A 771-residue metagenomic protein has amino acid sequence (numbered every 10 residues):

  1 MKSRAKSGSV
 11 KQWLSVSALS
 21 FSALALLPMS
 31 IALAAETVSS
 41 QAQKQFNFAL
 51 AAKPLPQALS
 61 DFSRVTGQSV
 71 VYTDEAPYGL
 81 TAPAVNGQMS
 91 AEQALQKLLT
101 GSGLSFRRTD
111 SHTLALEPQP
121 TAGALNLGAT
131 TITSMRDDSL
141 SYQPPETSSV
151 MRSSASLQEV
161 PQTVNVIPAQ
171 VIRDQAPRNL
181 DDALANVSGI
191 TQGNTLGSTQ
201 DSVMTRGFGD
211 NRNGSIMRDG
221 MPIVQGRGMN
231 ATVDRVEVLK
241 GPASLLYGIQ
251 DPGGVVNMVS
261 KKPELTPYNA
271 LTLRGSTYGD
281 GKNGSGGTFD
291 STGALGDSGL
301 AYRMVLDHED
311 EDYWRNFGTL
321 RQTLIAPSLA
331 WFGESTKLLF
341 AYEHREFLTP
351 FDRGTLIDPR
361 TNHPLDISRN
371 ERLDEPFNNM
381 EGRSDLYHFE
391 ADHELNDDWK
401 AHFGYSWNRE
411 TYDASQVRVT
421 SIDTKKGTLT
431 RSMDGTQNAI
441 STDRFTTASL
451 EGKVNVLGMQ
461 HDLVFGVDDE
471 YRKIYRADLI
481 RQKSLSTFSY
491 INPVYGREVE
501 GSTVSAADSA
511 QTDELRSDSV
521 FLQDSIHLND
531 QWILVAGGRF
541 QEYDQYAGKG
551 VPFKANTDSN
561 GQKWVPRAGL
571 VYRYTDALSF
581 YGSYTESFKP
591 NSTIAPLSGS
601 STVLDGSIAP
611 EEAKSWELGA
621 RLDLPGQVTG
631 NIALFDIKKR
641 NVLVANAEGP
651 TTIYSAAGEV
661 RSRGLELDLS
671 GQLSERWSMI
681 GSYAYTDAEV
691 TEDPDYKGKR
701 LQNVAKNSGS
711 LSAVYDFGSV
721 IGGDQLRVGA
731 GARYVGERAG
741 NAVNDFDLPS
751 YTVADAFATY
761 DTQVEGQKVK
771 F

Functional and structural regions predicted by a protein language model:
M29-A124: N-terminal export/assembly leaders
R64, S69, N86, G128-T266 (+1 more regions): Acidic, small-polar-rich N-terminal luminal/periplasmic segments of exported/outer-membrane proteins
T232-D234, L245-P327, W331-K337, D385 (+2 more regions): Outer-membrane beta-barrel translocator/receptor signature
E309-Y313, A326-E394, W407-S441, S484-D513 (+2 more regions): Acidic/polar loop-and-plug regions of large Gram-negative outer-membrane beta-barrel proteins
A326, A330-F332, S441, Q460-R472 (+2 more regions): Structural signature of Gram-negative outer-membrane beta-barrels, strongest in the C-terminal barrel of TonB-dependent
Y387-E410, M433-G548: Face-selective signature of the C-terminal outer-membrane beta-barrel domain
E390-S406, E410-R418, F580-Y581, A609-Q672 (+3 more regions): Membrane-embedded beta-barrel scaffold of Gram-negative outer-membrane proteins
N529-Q531, D636-K638, S655-N741: Gram-negative outer-membrane beta-barrel transporters
